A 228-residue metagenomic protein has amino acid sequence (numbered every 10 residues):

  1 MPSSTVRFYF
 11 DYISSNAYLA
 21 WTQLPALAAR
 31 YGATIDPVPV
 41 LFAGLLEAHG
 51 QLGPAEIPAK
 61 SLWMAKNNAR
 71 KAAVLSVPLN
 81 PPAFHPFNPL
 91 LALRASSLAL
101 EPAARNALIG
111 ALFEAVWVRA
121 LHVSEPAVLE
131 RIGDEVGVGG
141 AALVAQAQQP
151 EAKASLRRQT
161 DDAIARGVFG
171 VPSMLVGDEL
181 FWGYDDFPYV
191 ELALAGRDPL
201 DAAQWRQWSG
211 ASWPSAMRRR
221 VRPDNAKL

Functional and structural regions predicted by a protein language model:
M1-S4: Extreme N-terminus of proteins, especially the signal/transit-peptide cleavage junction and the first residues
V6-R7, I13-G32, A111-L228: C-terminal cap of thioredoxin/glutaredoxin-like
Y12, Y18-R119, Q204-A226: Structural alpha/beta surface segment adjacent to cysteine/selenocysteine redox centers across thiol/disulfide enzymes
